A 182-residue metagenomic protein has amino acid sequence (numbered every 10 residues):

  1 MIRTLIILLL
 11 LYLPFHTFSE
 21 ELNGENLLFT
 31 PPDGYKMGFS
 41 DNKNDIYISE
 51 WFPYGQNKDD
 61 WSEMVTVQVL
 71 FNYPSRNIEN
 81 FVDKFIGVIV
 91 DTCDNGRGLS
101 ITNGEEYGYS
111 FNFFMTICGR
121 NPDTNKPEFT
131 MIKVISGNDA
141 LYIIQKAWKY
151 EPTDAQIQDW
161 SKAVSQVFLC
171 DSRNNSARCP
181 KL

Functional and structural regions predicted by a protein language model:
T4-L13: Sec-dependent N-terminal signal peptides
F15-S19: Sec/Tat signal peptide C-region and signal peptidase I cleavage site
E20-K36: Short N-terminal segments immediately surrounding and downstream of signal-peptide cleavage
G34-P74: Secretory pathway targeting signatures of secreted, lumenal, and periplasmic proteins
E63-G104: Mid-chain, structured segments of secreted extracytoplasmic proteins
I89-K133: Signature of long, low-cysteine stretches enriched in small and polar/charged residues
K126-L141, A147: A short, surface-exposed beta-strand/turn
D139-L182: Surface-exposed amphipathic alpha-helical segments
